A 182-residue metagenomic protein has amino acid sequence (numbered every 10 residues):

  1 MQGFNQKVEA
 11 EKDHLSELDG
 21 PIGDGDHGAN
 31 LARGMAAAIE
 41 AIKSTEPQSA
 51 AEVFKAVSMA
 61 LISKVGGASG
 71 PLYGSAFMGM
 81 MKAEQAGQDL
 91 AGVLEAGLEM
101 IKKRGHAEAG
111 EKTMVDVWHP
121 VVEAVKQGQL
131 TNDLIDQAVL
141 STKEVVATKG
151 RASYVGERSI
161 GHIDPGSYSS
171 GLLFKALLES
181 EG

Functional and structural regions predicted by a protein language model:
M1-G182: N-terminal loops that bind phosphate or other acidic moieties and the adjacent beta-alpha structural core
